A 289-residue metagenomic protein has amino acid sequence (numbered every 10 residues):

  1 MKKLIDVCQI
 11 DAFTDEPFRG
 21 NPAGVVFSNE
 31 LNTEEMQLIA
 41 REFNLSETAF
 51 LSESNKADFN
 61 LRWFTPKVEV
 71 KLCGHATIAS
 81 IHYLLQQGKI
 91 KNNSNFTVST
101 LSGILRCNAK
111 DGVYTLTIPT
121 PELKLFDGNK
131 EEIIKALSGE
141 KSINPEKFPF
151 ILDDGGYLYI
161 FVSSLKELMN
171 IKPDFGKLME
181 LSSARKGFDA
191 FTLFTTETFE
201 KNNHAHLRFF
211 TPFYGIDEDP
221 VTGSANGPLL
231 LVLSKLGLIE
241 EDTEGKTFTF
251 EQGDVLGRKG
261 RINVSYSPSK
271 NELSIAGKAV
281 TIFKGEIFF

Functional and structural regions predicted by a protein language model:
M1-R19: N-terminal, positively charged, Ser/Thr/Ala/Gly-biased leader segments that form transit/presequence-like amphipathic
F18-N21, C73-G74, N108-K110, N202-H204 (+1 more regions): Short glycine/proline-enriched turns and hinge-like loops at secondary-structure junctions
P22, V26, A76, G223-A225 (+2 more regions): Gly/Ser/Thr-rich beta-alpha loop segments that engage phosphate groups in nucleotides
V25-S28, L51-S52, F161-V162, F194 (+2 more regions): Short beta-strand-to-turn element immediately C-terminal to the catalytic PLP-Schiff-base lysine in fold type I
E35-V70, T198-A205: Anion-binding (especially nucleotide phosphate/pyrophosphate-binding) glycine-rich loop and adjoining beta-alpha core
D58, F64-S182, S234-F283, I287-F289: Acidic, low-complexity central loop/insert segments
V70-C73, I216-L230: Short glycine/threonine-rich catalytic loop with a Thr-x-Gly-x-Asp
L152, F161-G215: A mid-sequence, solvent-exposed acidic-amphipathic segment
